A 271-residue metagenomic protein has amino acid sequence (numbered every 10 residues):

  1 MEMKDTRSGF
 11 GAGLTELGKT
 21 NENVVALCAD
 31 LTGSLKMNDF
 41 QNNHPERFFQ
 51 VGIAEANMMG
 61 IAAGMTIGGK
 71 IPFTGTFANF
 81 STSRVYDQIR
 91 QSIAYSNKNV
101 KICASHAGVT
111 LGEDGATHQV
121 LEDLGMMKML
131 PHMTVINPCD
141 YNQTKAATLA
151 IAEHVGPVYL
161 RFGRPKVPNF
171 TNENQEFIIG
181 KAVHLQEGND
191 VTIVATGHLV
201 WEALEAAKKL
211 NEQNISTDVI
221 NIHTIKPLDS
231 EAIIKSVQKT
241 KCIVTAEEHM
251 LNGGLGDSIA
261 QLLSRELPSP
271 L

Functional and structural regions predicted by a protein language model:
M1-R161, K166: Thiamine diphosphate
R7-G9, T20-N23, L31-N42, L111-G112 (+1 more regions): Thiamine diphosphate
